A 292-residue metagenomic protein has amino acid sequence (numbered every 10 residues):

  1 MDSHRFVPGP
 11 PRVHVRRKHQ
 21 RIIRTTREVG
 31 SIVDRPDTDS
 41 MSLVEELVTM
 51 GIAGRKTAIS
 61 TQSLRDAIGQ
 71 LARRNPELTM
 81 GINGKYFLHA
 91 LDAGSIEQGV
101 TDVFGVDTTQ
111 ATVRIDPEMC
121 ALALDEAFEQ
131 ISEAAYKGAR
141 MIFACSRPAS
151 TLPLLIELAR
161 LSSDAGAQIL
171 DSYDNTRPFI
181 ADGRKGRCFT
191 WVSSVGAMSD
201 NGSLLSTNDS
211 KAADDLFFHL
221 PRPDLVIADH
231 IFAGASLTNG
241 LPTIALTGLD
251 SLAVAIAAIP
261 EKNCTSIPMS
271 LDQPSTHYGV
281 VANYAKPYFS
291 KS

Functional and structural regions predicted by a protein language model:
D2-H4, H19: Intrinsic-disorder-associated, low-complexity terminal segments enriched in Asp/Asn/His/Tyr and depleted of Lys/Arg
H4-P11: Compositionally biased, low-complexity flexible segments
R16, R21-R140, C145, S150-E157: Electropositive, gly/pro-rich neighborhoods at or near active sites that engage anionic ligands
M141, I169, T243-I244: Hydrophobic anchor at the start of a short beta-strand that flanks the dinucleotide cofactor-binding loop
P148, Y173-N175, G248-L249: Short, ordered loop/turn segments at secondary-structure junctions
L154-L216: Long, charge-dense
F218-N263: Charge-patterned, long linear interaction tracts outside catalytic cores
I244-S292: C-terminal functional extensions of proteins
